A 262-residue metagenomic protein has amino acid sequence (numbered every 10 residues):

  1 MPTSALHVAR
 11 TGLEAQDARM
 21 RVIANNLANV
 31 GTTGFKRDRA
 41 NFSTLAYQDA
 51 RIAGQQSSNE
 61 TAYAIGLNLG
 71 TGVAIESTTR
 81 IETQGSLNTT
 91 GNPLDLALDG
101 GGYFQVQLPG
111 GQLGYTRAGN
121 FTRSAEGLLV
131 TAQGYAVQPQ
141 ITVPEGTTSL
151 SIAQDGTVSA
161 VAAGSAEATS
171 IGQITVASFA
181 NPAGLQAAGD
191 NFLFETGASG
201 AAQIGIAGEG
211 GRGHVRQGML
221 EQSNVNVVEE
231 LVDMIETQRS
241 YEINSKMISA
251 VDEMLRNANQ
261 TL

Functional and structural regions predicted by a protein language model:
M1-L262: Amphipathic alpha-helical polymerization modules
